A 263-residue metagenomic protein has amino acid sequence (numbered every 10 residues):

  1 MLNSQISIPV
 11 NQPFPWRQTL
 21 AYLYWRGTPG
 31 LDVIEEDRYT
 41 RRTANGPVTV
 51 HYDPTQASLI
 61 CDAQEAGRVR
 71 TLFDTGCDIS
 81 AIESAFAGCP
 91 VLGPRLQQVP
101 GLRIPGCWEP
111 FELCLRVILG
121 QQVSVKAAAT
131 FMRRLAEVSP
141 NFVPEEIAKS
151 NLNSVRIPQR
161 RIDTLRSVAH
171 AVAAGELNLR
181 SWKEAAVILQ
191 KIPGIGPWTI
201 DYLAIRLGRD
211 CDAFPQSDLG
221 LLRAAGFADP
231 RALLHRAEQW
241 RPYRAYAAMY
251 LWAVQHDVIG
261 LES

Functional and structural regions predicted by a protein language model:
M1-S263: HhH-family (HhH-GPD) DNA N-glycosylase catalytic core used in base-excision repair
